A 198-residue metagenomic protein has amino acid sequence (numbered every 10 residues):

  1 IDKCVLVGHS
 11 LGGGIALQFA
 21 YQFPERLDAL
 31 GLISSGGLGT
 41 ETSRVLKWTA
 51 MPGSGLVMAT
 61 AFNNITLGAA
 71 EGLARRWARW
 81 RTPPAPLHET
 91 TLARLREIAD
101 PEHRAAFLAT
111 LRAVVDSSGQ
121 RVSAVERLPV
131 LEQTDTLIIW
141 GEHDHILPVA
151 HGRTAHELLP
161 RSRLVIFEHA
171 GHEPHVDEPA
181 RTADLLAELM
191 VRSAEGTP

Functional and structural regions predicted by a protein language model:
I1-S10: Alpha/beta-hydrolase fold nucleophile elbow
S10-L11, S34: Catalytic nucleophile serine of serine hydrolases, specifically the conserved "nucleophile elbow" pentapeptide
I15-F19: Hydrolases whose catalytic domains are alpha/beta-hydrolase-1, hotdog thioesterase, or metallo-beta-lactamase-like
Y21, D28-N64: Flexible "cap/lid" loop of the alpha/beta hydrolase fold
R26-L27, L159-S162: Core-facing hydrophobic residues within beta-strands of well-ordered domains
G68-P86, T91-I98, T110-S118: Helix-loop "lid/cap" segments that line or gate small-molecule binding pockets
A99-E157, I166: Conserved serine/cysteine hydrolase catalytic core
R161-P198: Catalytic active-site module of serine/aspartate enzymes centered on a nucleophile-bearing elbow/loop
